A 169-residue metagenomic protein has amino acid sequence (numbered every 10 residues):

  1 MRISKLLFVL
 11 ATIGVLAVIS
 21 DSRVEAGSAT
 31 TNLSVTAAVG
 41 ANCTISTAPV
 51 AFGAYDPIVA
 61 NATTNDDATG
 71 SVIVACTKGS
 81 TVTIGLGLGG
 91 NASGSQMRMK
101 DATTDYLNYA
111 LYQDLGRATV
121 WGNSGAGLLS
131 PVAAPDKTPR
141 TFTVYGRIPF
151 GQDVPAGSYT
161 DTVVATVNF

Functional and structural regions predicted by a protein language model:
M1-K5: Positively charged n-region of N-terminal signal peptides that target proteins for export
V9-V18: Bacterial N-terminal signal peptides
A17-E25: Short terminal targeting/anchoring segments and short Lys/Arg-rich nucleic-acid-contact patches
V24-D101, L128-F169: N-terminal small/polar-rich segments of proteins
G87-G89, A110-D114: Predominantly extracellular/luminal cell-surface or secreted proteins
R98-K100, Y106-L111: Glycan-recognition/cleft segments
T103, L115-R117, F169: Solvent-exposed strand-loop boundary residues in beta-sheet-rich modules
Y106-Y109, G116-G125: A surface-exposed loop-and-adjacent beta-strand signature within N-terminal beta-sandwich domains that mediate ligand
